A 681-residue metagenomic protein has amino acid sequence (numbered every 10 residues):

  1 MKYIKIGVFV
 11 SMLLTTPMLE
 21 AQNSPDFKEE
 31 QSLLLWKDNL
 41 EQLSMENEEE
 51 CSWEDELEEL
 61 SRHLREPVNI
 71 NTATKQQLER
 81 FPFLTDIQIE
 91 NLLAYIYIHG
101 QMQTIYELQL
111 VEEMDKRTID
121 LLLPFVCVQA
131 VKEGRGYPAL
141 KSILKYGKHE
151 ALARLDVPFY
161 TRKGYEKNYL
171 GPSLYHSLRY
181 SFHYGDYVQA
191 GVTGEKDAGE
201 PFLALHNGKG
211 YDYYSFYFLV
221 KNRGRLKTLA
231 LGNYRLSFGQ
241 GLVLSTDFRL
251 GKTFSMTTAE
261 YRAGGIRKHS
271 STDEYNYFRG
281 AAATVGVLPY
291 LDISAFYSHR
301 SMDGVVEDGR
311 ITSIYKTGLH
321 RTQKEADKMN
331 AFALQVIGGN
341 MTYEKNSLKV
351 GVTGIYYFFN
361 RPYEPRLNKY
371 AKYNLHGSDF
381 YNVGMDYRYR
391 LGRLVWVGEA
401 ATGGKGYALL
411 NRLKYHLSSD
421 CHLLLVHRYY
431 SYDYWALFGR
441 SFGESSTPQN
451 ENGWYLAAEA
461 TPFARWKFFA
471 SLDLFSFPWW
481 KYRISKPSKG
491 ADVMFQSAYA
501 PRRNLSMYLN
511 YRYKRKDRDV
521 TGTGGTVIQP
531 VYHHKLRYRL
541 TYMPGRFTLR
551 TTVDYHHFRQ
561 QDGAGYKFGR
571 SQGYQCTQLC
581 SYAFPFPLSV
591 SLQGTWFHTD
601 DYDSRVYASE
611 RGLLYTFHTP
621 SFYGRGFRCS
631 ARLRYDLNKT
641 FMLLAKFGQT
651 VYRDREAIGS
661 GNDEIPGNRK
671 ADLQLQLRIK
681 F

Functional and structural regions predicted by a protein language model:
K2-F9: Sec-dependent signal peptide recognition, specifically the positively charged N-region followed immediately by
A21-L219, G224, N233-S237: Compositionally biased linear targeting/interaction segments
Y169-S173, N330-P365, K372-F681: Exposed, low-structure sequence patches enriched in small/polar residues
E195-Y213, R267-E274, D327-N330, F558-F568: Outer-membrane beta-barrel proteins
G210-D303, L417-A436, S589-Y602: Outer membrane beta-barrel
L250-Y261, V306-Q323, R611-T616: Surface-exposed loop/turn segments flanking beta-strands in extracellular/periplasmic regions
R279, V287, Y297-K349, G354-E364: Hydrophobic, small-residue-rich alpha-helical packing segments that form membrane-like cores
